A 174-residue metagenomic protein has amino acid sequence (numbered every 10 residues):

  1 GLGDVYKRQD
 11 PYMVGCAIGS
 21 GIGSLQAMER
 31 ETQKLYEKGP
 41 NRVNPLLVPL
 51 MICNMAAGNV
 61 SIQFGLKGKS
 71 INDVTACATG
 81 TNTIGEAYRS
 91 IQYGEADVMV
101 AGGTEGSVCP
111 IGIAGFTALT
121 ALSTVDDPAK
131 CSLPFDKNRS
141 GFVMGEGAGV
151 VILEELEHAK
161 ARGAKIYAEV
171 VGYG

Functional and structural regions predicted by a protein language model:
L2-Y6: Short, small-residue-biased leader/transition segments that mark boundaries at the very start of proteins
P11-A17, S70-T75, A96-T104, K165-Y173: Beta-strand segments within the central parallel beta-sheet cores of soluble alpha/beta enzyme folds
G19-G21: Short loop/turn motifs enriched for small/polar and acidic residues
G23-E86, E95, A118-V143: Conserved catalytic cysteine-centered active-site region of acyl-thioester-dependent Claisen-condensing enzymes
S90-I91, A159: Hydrophobic pocket-lining residues that define ligand/cofactor binding sites across diverse proteins
T104-S107, I113-A121: Fold-level recognition of mixed alpha/beta catalytic cores in primary-metabolism enzymes, strongest
D127-G174: Condensing-enzyme catalytic core mediating Claisen C-C bond formation in acyl metabolism
